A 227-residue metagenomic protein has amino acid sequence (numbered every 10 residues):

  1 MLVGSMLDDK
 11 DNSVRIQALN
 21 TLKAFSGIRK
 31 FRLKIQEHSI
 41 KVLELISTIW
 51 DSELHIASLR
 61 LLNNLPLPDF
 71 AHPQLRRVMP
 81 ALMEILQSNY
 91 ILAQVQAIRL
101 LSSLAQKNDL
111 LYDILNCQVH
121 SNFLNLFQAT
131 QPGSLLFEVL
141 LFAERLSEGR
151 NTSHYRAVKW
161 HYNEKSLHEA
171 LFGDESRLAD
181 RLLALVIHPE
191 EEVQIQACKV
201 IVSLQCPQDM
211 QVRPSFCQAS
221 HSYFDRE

Functional and structural regions predicted by a protein language model:
M1-M6, A18: N-terminal segments that cap or nucleate solenoid repeat domains
L2-G4, K41-I46, A81-M83, N122-N125 (+3 more regions): Buried hydrophobic core positions in alpha-solenoid tandem helical repeats
D11-S26, E37, T48-P66, Q74-R77 (+5 more regions): Alpha-helical solenoid repeats of the armadillo/HEAT superfamily in eukaryotic scaffolding/adaptor proteins
K30, L67-F70: Short, polar loop motifs at secondary-structure junctions
S39-I40, Q118, Q218-A219: Short amphipathic alpha-helical segments embedded in low-complexity Lys/Glu-rich regions
E138, E164, C217-E227: Long, low-complexity intrinsically disordered regulatory regions in eukaryotic signaling/cytoskeletal proteins
C198, Q208, V212, S222-R226: Long, low-complexity intrinsically disordered regions enriched in acidic residues
